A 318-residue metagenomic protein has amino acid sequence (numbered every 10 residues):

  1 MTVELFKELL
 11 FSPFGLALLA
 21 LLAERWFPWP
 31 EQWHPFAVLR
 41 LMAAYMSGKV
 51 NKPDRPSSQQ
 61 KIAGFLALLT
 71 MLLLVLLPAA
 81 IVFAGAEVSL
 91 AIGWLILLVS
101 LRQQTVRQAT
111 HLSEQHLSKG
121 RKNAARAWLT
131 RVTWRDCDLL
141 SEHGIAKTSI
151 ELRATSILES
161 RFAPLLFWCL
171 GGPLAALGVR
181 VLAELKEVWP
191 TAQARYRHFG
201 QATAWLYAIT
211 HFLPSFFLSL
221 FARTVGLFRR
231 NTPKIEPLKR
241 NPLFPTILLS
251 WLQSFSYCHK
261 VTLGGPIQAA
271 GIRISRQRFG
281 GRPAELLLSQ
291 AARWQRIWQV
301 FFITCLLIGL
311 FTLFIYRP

Functional and structural regions predicted by a protein language model:
M1-P318: Hydrophobic N-terminal alpha-helices or hydrophobic patches in metabolic proteins across all domains of life
